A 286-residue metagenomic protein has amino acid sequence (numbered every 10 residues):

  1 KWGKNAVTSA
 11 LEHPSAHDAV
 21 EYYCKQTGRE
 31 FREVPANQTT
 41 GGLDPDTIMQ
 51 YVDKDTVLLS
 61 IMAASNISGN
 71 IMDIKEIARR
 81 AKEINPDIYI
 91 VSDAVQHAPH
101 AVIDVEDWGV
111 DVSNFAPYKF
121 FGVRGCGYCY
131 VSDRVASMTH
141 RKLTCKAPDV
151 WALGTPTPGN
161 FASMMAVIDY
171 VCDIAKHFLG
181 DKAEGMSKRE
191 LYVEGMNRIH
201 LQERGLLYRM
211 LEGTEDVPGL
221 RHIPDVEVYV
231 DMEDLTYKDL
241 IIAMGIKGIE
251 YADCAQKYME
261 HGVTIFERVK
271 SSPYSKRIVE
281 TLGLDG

Functional and structural regions predicted by a protein language model:
K1-G286: Pyridoxal 5′-phosphate
